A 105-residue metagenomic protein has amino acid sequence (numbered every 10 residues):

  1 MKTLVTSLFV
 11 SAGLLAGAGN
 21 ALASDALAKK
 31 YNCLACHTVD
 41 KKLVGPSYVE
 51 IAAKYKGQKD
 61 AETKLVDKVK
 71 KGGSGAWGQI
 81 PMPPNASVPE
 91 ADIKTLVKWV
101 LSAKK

Functional and structural regions predicted by a protein language model:
M1-L8: Bacterial N-terminal signal peptides that target proteins for export
V10-S11, A21: Cleavable N-terminal signal peptides
L22-V39: Sequence/structural segment immediately N-terminal to covalent heme-attachment motifs in c-type and related
A35, V44-Y55, D67-V97: Axial heme c-ligation environment in periplasmic c-type cytochrome domains
K104-K105: Short, solvent-exposed mixed-charge patches
